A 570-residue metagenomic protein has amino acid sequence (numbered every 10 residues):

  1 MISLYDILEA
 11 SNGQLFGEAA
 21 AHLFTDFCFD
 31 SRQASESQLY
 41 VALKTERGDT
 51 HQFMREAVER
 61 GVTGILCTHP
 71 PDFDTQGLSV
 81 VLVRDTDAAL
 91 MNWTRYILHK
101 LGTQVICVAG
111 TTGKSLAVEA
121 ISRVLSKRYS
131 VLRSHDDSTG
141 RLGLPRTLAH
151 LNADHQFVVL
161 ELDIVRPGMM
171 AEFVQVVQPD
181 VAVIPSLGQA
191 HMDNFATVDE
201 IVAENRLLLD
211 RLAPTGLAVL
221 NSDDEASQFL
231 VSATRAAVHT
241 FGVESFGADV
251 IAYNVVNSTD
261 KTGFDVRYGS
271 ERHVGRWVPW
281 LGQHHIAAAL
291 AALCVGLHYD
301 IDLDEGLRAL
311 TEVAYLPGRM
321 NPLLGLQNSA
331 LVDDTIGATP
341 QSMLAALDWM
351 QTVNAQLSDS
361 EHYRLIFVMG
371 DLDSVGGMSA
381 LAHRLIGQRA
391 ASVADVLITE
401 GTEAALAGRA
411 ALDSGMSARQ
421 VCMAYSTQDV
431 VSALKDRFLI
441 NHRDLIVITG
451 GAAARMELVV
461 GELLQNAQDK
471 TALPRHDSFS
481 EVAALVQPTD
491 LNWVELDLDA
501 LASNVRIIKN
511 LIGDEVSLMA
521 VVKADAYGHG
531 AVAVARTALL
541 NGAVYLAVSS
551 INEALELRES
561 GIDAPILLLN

Functional and structural regions predicted by a protein language model:
M1-N92, Y96, Y253, L281 (+4 more regions): N-terminal leader/targeting and accessory segments in enzymes
L8, A89-S222, Q228-T234, G296 (+1 more regions): Phosphate-binding loop of NTP-binding sites
L8-A10, S37, C67, P71-G77 (+6 more regions): Acidic, Mg2+-coordinating active-site environments of NTP-dependent enzymes
R47, L316, T335-Q420: Active-site beta-alpha connecting loops in nucleotide-dependent enzymes
M54-E59, V174-Q175, Q351, L539-L540 (+1 more regions): Non-catalytic positions within long, well-ordered alpha-helices that form the structural scaffold/packing of enzyme
V62, P179, I301, A394-D395 (+2 more regions): A structural motif
L347, G387, L498, A502-K509 (+2 more regions): Generic structural signal for well-ordered alpha-helices, preferentially at hydrophobic/aromatic core positions
E495, A502, V516-N570: Active-site-proximal beta-alpha core segment in soluble small-molecule metabolic enzymes
